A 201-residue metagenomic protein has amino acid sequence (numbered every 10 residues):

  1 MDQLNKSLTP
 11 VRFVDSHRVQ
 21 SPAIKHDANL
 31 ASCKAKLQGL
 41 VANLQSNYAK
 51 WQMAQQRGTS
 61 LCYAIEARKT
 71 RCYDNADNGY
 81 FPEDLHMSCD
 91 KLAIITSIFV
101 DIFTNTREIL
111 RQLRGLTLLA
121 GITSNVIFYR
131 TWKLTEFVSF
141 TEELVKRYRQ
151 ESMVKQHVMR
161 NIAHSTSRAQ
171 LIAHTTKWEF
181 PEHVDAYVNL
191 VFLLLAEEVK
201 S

Functional and structural regions predicted by a protein language model:
D2-D74, G79-P82, S167-S201: Short, low-to-moderate order helix/coil transition modules at the start of elongated helical scaffolds
H17, I24-A31, Q38, Q52 (+1 more regions): Extended, amphipathic alpha-helical coiled-coil scaffold segments used for oligomerization/tethering in eukaryotic
E108-S201: Charged, alpha-helical coiled-coil and adjacent rod-like segments in eukaryotic scaffold subunits that mediate
